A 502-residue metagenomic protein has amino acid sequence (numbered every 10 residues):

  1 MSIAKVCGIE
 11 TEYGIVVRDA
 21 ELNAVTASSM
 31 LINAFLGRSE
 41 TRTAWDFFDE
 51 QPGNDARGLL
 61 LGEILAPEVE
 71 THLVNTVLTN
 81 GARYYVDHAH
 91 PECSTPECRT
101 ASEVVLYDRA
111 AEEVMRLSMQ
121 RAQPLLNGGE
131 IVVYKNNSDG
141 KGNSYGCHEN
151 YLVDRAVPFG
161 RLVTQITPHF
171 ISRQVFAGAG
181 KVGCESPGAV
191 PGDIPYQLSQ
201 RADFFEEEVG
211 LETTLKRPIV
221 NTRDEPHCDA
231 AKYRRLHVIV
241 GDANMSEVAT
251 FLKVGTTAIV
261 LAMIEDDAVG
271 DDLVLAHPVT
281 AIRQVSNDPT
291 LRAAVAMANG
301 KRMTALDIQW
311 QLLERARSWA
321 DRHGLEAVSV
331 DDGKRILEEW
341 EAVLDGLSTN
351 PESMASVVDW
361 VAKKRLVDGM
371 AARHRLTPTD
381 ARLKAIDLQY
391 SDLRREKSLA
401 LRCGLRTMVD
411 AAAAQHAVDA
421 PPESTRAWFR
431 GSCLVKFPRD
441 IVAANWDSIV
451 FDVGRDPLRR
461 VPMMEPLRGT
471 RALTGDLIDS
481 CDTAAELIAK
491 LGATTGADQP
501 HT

Functional and structural regions predicted by a protein language model:
M1-G129, V133-Y134, T164-G178, D203 (+2 more regions): Terminal catalytic/cofactor-binding subdomain
Q120, G129-E208: Internal, well-ordered domain-core segments that constitute the primary functional module of diverse proteins
